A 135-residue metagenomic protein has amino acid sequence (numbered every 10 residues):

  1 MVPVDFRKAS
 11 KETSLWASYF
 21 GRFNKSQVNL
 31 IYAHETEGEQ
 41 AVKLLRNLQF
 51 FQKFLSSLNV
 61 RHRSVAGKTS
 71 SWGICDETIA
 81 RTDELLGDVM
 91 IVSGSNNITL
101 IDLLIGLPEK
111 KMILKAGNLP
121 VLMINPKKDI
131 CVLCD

Functional and structural regions predicted by a protein language model:
M1-I31, G38-V42, Q52-S56, T82 (+2 more regions): Short acidic/Ser/Thr-enriched loop-to-helix initiation segments
S10, S71-W72, I105: A conditional alpha-helix N-cap/helix-loop micro-motif detector
S26-Q27, V60, G87, L119: Short glycine/serine/threonine/alanine-rich loop segments
L45-Q49, E109-K110: Short, hinge-like loop/turn segments at secondary-structure boundaries
S64-W72: Short beta->alpha junction loops
G73-I79, P108: Short acidic active-site motifs
T82-L133: Gly/Ser-rich helix-loop-strand patches that form or flank binding pockets for ribonucleotide-derived cofactors
